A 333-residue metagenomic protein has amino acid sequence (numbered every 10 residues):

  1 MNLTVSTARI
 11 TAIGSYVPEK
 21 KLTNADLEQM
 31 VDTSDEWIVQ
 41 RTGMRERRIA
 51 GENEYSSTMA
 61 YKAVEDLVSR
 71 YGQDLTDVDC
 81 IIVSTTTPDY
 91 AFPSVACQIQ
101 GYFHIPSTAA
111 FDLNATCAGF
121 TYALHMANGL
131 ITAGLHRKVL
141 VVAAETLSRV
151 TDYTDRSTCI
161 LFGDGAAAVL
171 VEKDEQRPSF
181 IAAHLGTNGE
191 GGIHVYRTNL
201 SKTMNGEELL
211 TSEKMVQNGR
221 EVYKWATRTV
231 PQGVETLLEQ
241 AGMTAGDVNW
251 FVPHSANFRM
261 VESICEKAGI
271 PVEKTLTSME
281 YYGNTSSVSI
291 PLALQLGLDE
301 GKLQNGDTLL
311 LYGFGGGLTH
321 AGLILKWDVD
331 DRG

Functional and structural regions predicted by a protein language model:
M1-E52, D155-K224, R228, Q232 (+1 more regions): Condensing-enzyme catalytic core mediating Claisen C-C bond formation in acyl metabolism
G14, S84, N114, V139-E145 (+3 more regions): Short beta-strand segments
K21-L22, F92-S94, T151-D155, A321-I324: Short acidic, glycine/serine/threonine-rich loops at helix termini
V31-Q40, Y90-H104, V141-L147, K202-E208 (+1 more regions): Acidic-glycine-rich active-site phosphate/pyrophosphate-binding loop
M44-E46, D77-I82, G101-N114, S148-T154 (+1 more regions): Glycine/charged-rich beta-loop-alpha catalytic/anionic-binding loops adjacent to active sites
S57, Y61-V64, V68, T87-P88 (+5 more regions): Claisen-condensing/thiolase-fold acyl-transfer catalytic domains that form or cleave C-C bonds in fatty acid
T76-S84, A245-H254: Short glycine-rich phosphate-binding loop at a beta-alpha junction
T132-A166: Flexible, glycine-rich active-site loops centered on histidine and acidic residues that chelate a metal or position
